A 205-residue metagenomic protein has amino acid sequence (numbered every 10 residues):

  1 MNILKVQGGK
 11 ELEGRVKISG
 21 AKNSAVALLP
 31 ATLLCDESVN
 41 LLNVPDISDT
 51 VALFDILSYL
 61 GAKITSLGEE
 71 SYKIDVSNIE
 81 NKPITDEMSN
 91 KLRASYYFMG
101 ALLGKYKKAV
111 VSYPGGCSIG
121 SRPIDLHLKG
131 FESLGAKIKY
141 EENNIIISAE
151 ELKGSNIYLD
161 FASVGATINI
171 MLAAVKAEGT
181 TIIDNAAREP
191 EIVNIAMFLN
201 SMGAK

Functional and structural regions predicted by a protein language model:
M1-K205: Structural preference for solvent-exposed beta-strand-turn elements and adjacent flexible terminal/loop segments within
